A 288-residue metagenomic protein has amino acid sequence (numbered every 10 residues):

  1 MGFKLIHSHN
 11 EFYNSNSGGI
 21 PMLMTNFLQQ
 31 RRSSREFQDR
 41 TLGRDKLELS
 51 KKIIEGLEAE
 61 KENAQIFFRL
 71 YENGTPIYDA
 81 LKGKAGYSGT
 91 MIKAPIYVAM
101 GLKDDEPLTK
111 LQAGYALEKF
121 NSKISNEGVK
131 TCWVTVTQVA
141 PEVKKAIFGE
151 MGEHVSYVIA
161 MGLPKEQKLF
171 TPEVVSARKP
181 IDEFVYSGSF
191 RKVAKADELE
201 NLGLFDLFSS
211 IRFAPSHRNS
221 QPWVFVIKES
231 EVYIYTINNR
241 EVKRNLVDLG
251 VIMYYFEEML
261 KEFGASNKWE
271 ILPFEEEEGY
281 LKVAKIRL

Functional and structural regions predicted by a protein language model:
F3-L288: Acidic, surface-exposed loops and disordered segments
